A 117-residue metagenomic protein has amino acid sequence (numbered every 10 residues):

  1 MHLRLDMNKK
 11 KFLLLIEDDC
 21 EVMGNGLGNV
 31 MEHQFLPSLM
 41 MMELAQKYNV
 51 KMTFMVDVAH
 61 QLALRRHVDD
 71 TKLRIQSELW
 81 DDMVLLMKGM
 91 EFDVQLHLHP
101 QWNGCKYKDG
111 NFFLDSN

Functional and structural regions predicted by a protein language model:
M1-N117: Catalytic alpha-helical scaffold of carbohydrate-active enzymes acting on polysaccharides/glycoconjugates
